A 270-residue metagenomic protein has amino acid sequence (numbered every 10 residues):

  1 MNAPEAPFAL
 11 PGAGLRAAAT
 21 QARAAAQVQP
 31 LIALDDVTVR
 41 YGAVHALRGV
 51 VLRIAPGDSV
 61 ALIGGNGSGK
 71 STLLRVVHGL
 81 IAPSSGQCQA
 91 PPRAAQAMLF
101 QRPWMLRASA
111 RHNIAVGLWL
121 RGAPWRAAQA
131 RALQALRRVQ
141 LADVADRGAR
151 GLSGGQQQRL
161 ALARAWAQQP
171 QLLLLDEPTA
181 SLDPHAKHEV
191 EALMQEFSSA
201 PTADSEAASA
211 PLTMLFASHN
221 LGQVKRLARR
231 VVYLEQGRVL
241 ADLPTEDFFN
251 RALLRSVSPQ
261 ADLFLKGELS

Functional and structural regions predicted by a protein language model:
I63-G65: The feature captures the beta-strand-to-loop junction immediately N-terminal to the Walker
H78: Helix-to-loop junction immediately C-terminal to a conserved catalytic motif
R126-V144: Conserved ABC ATPase "signature" region
G148-L152, Q156: Conserved ABC ATPase signature
L173-D176: Catalytic Walker B motif of ABC-type/P-loop ATPase nucleotide-binding domains
V224-R226: A short, surface-exposed alpha-helical micro-motif characterized by mixed small hydrophobic and charged/polar residues
R238-D262: Conserved beta-strand-loop-alpha-helix hinge in the C-terminal portion of ABC ATPase nucleotide-binding domains
